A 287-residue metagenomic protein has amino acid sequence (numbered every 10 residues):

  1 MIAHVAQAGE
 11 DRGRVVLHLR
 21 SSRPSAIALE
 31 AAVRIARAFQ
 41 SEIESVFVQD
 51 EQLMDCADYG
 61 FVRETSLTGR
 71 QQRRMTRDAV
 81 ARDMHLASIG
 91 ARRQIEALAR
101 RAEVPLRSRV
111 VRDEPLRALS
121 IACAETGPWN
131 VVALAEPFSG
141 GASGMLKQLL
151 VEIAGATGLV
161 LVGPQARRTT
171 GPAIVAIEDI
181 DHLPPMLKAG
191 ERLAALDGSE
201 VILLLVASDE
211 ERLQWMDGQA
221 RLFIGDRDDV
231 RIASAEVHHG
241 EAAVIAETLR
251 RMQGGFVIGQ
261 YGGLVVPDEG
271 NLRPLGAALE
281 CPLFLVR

Functional and structural regions predicted by a protein language model:
I2-H4, L29-A31, S108, L116-T169 (+1 more regions): Gly/Ser-rich helix-loop-strand patches that form or flank binding pockets for ribonucleotide-derived cofactors
I2-M75, G171-E236, G254, A278 (+1 more regions): Small/aliphatic-rich secondary-structure junction motif
A32, I95, L119, G190 (+3 more regions): Aromatic/hydrophobic pocket-lining residues that form π-stacking "cages" and hydrophobic walls in ligand
R70-A87: A short acidic, glycine-rich active-site loop that binds or catalyzes chemistry on phosphate/adenosine moieties
S88-R92, L146, D217: Well-ordered, non-membrane alpha-helical segments in soluble/globular domains
A91-R107, R227: A structural motif corresponding to the C-terminal end of an alpha-helix and its immediate exit/capping segment
L106-V110, A233-S234: Conserved transmitter core of two-component histidine kinases
V110-A118, H238-A242: Charged docking surfaces used in two-component/phosphorelay signaling
